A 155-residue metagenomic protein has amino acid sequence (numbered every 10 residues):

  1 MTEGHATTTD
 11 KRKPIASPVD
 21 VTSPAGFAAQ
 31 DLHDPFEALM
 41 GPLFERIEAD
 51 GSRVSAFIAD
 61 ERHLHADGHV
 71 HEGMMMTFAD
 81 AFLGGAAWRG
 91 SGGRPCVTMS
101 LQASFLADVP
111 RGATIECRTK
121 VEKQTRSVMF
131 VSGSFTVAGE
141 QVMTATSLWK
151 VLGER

Functional and structural regions predicted by a protein language model:
M1-R155: Terminal targeting signals and extreme-terminal segments of soluble enzymes
